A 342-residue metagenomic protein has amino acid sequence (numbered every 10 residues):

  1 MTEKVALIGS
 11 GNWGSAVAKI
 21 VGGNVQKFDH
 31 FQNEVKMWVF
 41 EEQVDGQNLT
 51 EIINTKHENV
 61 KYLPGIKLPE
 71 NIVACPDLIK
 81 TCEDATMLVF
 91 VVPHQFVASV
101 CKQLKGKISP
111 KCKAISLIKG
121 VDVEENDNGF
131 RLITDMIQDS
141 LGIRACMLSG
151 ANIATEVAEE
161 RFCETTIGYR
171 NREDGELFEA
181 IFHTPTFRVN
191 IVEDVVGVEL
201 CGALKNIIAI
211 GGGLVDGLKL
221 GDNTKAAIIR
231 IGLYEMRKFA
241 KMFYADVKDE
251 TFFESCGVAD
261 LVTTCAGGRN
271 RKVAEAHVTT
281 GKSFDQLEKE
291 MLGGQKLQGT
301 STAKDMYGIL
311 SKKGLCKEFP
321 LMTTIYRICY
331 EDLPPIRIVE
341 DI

Functional and structural regions predicted by a protein language model:
M1-K67, I72-P76, Q103, E124: NAD(P)+-binding Rossmann beta1-loop-alpha1 motif at the extreme N-terminus of oxidoreductases
T2, K205, G212-D216, L220 (+3 more regions): NAD(P)-dependent Rossmann-like dehydrogenase/reductase catalytic/cofactor-binding core
L68, A74-E83, M87-F162, F178: Rossmann-like NAD(P)(H) cofactor-binding subdomain of soluble oxidoreductases
K107, D139-R144, F162-T251: Internal alpha-helical scaffold of NAD(P)-dependent oxidoreductase catalytic cores
S116, R144-S149, V189-E193, F319-L321: General beta-strand structural signal in soluble alpha/beta enzymes
